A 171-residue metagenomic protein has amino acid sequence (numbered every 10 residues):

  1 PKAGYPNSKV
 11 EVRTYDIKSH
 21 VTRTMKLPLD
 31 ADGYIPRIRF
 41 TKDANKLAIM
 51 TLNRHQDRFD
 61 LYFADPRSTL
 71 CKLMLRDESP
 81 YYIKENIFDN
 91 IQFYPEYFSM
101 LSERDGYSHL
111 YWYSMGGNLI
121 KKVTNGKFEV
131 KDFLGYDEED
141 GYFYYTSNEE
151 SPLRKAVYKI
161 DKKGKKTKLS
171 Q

Functional and structural regions predicted by a protein language model:
P1-Q171: Beta-propeller folds
